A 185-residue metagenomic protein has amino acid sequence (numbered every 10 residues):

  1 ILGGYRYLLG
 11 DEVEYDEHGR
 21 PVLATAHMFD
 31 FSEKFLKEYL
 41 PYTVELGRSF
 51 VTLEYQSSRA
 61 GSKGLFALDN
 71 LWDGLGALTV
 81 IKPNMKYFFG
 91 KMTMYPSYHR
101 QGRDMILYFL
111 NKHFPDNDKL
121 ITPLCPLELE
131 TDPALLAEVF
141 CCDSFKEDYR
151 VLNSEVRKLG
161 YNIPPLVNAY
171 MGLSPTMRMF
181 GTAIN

Functional and structural regions predicted by a protein language model:
I1-L2, L68: Short N-terminal secondary-structure initiator segments
L2-L8: Conserved beta-strand in the GNAT
V13-M177, T182: Acyl-donor binding region in acyl/amide transferases
